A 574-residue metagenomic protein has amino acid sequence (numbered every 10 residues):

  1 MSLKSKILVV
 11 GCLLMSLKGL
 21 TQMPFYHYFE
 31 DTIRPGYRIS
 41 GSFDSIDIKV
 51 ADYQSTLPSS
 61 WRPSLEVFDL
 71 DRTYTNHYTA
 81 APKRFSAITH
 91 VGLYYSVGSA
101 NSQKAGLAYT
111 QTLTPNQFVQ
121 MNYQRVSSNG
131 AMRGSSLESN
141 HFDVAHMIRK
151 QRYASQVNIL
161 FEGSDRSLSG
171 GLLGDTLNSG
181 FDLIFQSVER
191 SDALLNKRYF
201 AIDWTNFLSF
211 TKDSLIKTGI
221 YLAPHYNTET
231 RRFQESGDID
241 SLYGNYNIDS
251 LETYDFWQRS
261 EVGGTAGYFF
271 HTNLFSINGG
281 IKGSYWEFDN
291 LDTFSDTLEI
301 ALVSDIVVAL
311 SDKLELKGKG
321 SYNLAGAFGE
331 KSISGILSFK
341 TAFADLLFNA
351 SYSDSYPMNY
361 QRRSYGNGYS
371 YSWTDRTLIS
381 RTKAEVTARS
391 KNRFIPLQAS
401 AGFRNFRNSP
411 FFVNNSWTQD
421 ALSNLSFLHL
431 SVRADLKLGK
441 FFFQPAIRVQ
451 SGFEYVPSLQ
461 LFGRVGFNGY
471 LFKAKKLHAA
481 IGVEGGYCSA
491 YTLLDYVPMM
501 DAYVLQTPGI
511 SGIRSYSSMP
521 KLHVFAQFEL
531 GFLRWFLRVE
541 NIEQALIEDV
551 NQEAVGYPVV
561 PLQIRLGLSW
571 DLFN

Functional and structural regions predicted by a protein language model:
M1-L8: Bacterial N-terminal signal peptides that target proteins for export
G11-L20: Hydrophobic h-region of N-terminal signal peptides that target proteins for export in Gram-negative bacteria
T21-F29, W61, R198-F233, Y254-N574: Exposed, low-structure sequence patches enriched in small/polar residues
Q22-I88: Acidic, small-polar-rich N-terminal luminal/periplasmic segments of exported/outer-membrane proteins
T75, R84-F142, Y153: Outer-membrane beta-barrel translocator/receptor signature
S96-G98, S102, V126-A145, E189-K197 (+3 more regions): Outer-membrane beta-barrel proteins
R133-A154, F462, I481-E484: Short secondary-structure subsegments characteristic of cysteine-rich extracellular domains
A154-F207, E229-S241, D249, D255-Q258 (+1 more regions): Flexible loop and strand-edge segments within Gram-negative outer membrane beta-barrel domains
